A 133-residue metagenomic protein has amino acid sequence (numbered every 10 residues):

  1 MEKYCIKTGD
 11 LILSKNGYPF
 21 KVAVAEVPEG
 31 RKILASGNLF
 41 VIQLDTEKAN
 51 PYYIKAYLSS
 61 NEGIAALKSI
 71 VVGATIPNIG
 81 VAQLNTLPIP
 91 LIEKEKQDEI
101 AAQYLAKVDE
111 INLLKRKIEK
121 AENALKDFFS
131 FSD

Functional and structural regions predicted by a protein language model:
E2-Y4, T8, S14-Y57: A short beta-sheet element
K32-F40, V72-D98: A short glycine-rich beta-alpha junction/loop motif
N50-K55, N85-E119: Amphipathic alpha-helical segments
P51-V72: Glycine- and charge-enriched low-complexity intrinsically disordered segments
E62, T75, Y104-V108: Residue-level detector of secondary-structure transition/capping positions
L113-D133: Short amphipathic coiled-coil heptad-repeat segments
